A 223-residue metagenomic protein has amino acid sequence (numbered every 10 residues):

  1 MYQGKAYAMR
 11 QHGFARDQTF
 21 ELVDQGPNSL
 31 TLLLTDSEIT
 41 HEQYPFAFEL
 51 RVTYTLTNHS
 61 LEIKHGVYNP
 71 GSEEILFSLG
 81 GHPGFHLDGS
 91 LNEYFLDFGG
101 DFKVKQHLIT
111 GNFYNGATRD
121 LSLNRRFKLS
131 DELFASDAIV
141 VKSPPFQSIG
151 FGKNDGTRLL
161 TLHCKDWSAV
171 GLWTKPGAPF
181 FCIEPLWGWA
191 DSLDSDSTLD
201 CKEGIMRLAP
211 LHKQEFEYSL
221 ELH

Functional and structural regions predicted by a protein language model:
M1-G4, M206-L222: Short Pro-Gly-centered flexible turn/kink motifs
K5, M9-N58: Extended, loop-rich substrate-binding clefts of extracytoplasmic carbohydrate-active enzymes
D36-D88: Acidic, contiguous internal or C-terminal segments within carbohydrate-active enzymes that form a structured patch used
R51-T53, E203-L208: Beta-strand-rich interaction surfaces with strong enrichment in secreted/lumenal proteins
G84-C164: Active-site/ligand-binding surface loops and adjacent short beta/alpha elements that line catalytic pockets across
D155-D191: Glycine-rich active-site loops that engage anionic ligands at enzyme catalytic sites
L193-C201: Short, structured beta-strand/loop micro-motifs enriched in basic residues and often containing a Trp
